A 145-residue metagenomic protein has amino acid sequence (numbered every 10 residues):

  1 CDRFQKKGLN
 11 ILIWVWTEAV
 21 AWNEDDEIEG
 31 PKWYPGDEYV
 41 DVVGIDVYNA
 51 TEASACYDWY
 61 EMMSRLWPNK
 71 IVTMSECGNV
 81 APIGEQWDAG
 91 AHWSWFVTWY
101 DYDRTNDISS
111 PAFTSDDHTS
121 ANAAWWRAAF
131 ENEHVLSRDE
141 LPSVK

Functional and structural regions predicted by a protein language model:
C1-I28, N69-V80: Aromatic-lined carbohydrate-recognition surfaces of secreted/lumenal glycan-active proteins
R3-K7, M62, L66, W99: Structured segments of extracytoplasmic/periplasmic soluble domains in secreted or envelope-associated proteins
K7-N10, Y34-Y39, L66-W67, D88-G90: Extracellular/periplasmic catalytic domains that process cell-envelope and extracellular macromolecules
I13-T17, D41-D46, I71-S75, S94-T98: Structural recognition of the beta-strand scaffold that forms the well-ordered cores of secreted hydrolase catalytic
E18-Y34, S54-M62, G78-Q86: Alpha-helical scaffolding within the catalytic cores of extracellular/periplasmic polymer-degrading hydrolases
G30-A53, V97-W99: Aromatic- and acid-rich polysaccharide-binding/catalytic face of secreted or lumenal carbohydrate-active enzymes
I45-V72: Substrate-binding surface in catalytic domains of secreted glycosidases
K70-K145: Substrate-binding cleft of secreted/luminal carbohydrate-active enzymes
